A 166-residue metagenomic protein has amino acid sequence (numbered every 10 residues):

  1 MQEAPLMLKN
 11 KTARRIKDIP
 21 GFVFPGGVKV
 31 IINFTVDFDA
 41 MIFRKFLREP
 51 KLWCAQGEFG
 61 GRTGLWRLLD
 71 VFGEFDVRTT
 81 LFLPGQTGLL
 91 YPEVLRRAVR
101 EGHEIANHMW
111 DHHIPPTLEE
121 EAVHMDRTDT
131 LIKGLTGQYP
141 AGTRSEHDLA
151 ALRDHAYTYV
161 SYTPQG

Functional and structural regions predicted by a protein language model:
Q2-G166: Catalytic alpha-helical scaffold of carbohydrate-active enzymes acting on polysaccharides/glycoconjugates
